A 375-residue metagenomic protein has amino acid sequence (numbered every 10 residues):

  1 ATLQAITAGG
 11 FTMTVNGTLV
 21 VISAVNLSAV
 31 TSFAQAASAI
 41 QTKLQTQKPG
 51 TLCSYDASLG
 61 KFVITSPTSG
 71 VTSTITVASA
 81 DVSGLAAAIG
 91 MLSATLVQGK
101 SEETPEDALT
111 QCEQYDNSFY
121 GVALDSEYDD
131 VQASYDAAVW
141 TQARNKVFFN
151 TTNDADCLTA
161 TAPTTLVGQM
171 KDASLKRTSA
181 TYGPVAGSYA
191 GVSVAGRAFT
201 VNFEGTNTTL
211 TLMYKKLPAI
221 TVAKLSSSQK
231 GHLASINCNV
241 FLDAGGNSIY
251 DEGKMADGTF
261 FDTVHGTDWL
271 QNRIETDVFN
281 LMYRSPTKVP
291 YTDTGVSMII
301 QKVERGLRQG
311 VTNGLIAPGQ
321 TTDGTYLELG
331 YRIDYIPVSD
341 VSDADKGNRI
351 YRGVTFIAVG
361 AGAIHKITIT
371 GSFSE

Functional and structural regions predicted by a protein language model:
A1-L85, Y135-D136: Extended, beta-strand-rich, solvent-exposed assembly scaffolds of outer structural proteins
T7, P105-L109, L270-T276: Structured alpha-helical segments in the cores of large, soluble enzyme domains
S23-V30, E127, S285-T292: Second-shell loop/turn segments in exported
F33-L44, I64, V122, V296-L307 (+1 more regions): Amphipathic, non-membrane alpha-helical segments that mediate helix-helix packing for oligomeric assemblies
Y55, T76-Y214: Extracellular Cys-Trp
Q114, G168-I299: Extended basic-aromatic, gly/pro-enriched interface segments that bind polyanionic ligands
N247-E375: Structured, hydrophobic secondary-structure cores that serve as assembly/anchoring elements
